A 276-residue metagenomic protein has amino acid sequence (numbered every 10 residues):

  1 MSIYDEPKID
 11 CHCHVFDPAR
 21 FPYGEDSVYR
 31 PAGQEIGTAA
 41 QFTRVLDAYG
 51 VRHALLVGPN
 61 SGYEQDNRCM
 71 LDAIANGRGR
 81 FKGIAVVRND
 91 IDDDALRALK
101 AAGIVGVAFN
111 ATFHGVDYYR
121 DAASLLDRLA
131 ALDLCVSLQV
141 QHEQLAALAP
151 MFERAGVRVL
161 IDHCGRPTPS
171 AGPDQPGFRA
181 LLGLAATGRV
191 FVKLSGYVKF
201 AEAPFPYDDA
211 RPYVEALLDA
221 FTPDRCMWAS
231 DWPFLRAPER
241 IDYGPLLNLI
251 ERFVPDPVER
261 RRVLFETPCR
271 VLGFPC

Functional and structural regions predicted by a protein language model:
M1-E25: Replace "His-x-His-based motif
S2-I9, A32-H53, A216, F221-M227 (+1 more regions): Mid-to-C-terminal alpha-helical segments outside catalytic/metal-binding sites
K8-C11, L56-V57, A85, A108 (+3 more regions): Active-site neighborhood of phospho(di)ester-bond hydrolases with catalytic His/Asp-centered motifs
H12, L46, M70, L99 (+7 more regions): Conserved, mostly hydrophobic/aromatic
D26-E35, A54-V57, I104-D117, R236: Glycine-rich phosphate-binding "P-loop"
D26-G77: Alpha-helical scaffold segments that flank or form the walls of functional sites
S61-Q144, P150-E153, K193, Y197: Active-site gating/metal-coordination segments in enzymes
V105, Y119-M227: Catalytic pocket-lining loop regions of alpha/beta-barrel enzymes, especially the amidohydrolase/enolase/GH5 lineages
